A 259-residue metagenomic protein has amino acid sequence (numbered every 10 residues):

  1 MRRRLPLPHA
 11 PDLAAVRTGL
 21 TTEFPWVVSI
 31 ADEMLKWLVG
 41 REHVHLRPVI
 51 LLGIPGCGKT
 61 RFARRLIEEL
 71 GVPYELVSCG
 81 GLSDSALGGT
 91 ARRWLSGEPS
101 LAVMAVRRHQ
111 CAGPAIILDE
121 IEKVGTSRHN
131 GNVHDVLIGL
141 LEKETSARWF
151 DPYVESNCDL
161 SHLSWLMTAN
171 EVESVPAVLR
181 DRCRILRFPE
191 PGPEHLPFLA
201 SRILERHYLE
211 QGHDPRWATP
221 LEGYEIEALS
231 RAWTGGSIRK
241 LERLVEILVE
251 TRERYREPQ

Functional and structural regions predicted by a protein language model:
P6, V172-V178, E190-V245, T251-P258: Conserved C-terminal "switch" segment of AAA+ ATPases
P8-V49: Pre-Walker A (pre-P-loop) alpha-helix and adjacent loop at the N terminus of AAA/AAA+ ATPase modules, a conserved
V44-C79: Walker A/P-loop
C79-C111: Short glycine-rich substrate-engagement loop in P-loop NTPases that contacts/grips substrate
Q110-G113, W149-M167: AAA+/SF3 P-loop NTPase mechanochemical coupling elements
I117-C158: Conserved catalytic/switch belt of AAA+ P-loop NTPases
D119-I121, L163-V172: A short beta-strand-to-loop transition that corresponds to the Sensor-1 phosphate-sensing loop of AAA+ P-loop ATPases
H129, E171-R184: Short regulatory helix/loop adjacent to the ATP-binding pocket of P-loop NTPases
